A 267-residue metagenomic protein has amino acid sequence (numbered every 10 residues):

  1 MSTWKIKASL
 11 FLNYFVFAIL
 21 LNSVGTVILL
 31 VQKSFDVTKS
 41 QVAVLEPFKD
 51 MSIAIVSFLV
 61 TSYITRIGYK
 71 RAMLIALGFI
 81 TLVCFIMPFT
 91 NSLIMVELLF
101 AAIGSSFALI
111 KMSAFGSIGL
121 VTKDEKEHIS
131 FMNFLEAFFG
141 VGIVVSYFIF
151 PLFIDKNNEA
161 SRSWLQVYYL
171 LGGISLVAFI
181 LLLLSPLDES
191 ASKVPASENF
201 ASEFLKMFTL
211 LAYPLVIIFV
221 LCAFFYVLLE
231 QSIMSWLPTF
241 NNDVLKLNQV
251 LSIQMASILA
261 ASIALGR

Functional and structural regions predicted by a protein language model:
M1-W4, E189-F219: Juxtamembrane intracellular "pre-TM" segments in multi-pass secondary transporters
K5-K39, K111, F115, I233-P238: Extracytoplasmic
S9-L10, I94-F100, I218-F219: Short hydrophobic/alpha-helical segments at membrane-entry points of transmembrane helices in Major Facilitator
N22, K49-F58, V144, A260-R267: Residue-level signature of mid-helix packing/kink "hotspots" within the transmembrane helices of 12-pass Major
V24-G25, A212-S257, A261: Extracytoplasmic gate region of multi-pass secondary transporters
I55-I94: Conserved MFS/SLC helix-loop-helix module at the cytosolic interface between two early adjacent transmembrane helices
L93-M95, F134-L187: Helix-loop-helix hairpin linking two adjacent transmembrane segments in secondary transporters
L99-A137: Cytoplasmic helix-loop-helix junction between adjacent transmembrane helices in 12-TM secondary transporters
